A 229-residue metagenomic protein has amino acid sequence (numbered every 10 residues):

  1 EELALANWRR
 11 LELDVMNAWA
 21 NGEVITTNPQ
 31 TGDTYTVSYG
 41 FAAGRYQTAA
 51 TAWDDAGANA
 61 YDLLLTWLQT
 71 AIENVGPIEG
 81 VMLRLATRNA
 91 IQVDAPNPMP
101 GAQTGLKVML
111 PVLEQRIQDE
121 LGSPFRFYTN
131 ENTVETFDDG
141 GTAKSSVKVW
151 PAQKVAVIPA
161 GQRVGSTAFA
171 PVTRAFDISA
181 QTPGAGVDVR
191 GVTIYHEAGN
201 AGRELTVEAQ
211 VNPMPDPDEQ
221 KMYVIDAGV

Functional and structural regions predicted by a protein language model:
E1-G40, R45, A71-A86, A201-A209: Long, contiguous amphipathic alpha-helices that act as assembly "spine/axial" helices in icosahedral shell and virion
W19, A49-T51, V93-A95, F137-D139 (+1 more regions): Generic alpha-helix signal with a bias toward terminal, lower-confidence helices and secondary-structure junctions
V24, R45-Q47, N89-I91, M99 (+2 more regions): Residues in flexible loops and secondary-structure boundaries
I25, F41, R45-Q47, A52 (+7 more regions): A generic structural signal for solvent-exposed, polar alpha-helical segments
T26, Y35, N59, D218-E219: Poly-acidic low-complexity segments
G32-V112, R116: Extended, solvent-exposed, turn-rich assembly/linker loops in the middle of proteins
G101-V229: Sequence/fold signature of self-assembling virion shell proteins
